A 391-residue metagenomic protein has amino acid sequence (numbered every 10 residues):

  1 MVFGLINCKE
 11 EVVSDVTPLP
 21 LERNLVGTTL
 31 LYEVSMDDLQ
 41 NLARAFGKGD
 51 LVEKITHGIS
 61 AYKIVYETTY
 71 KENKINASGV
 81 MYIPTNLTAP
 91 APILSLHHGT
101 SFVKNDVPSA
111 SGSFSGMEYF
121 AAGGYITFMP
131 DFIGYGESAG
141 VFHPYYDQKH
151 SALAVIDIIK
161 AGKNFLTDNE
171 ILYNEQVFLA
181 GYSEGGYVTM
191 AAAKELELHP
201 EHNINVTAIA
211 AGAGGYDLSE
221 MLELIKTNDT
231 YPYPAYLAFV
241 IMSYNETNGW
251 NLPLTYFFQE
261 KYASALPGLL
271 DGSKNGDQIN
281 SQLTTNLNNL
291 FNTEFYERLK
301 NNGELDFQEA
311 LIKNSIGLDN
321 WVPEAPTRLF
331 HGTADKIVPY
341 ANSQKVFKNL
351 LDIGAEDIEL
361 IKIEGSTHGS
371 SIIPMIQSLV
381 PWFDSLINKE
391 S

Functional and structural regions predicted by a protein language model:
E10-T88: Catalytic-loop region of hydrolases
V16-T17, G212-D319: Accessory cap/linker subdomain of secreted extracellular hydrolases
K71-S78, Y82-G123, D131: Short, surface-exposed "cap/lid" segments of acyl-processing enzymes
I83-P90, A161-A180, E201-I204: Gly/Ser-rich "nucleophile elbow"/oxyanion-hole loop immediately N-terminal to the catalytic nucleophile in hydrolases
Y145-D168: Alpha/beta-hydrolase active-site loop
L179, P323, R328-D335: Short beta-strand/loop motif that positions the catalytic acidic residue of the alpha/beta-hydrolase fold
L218, T333-P339, G369: Acidic catalytic loop of the alpha/beta-hydrolase fold
G303, Q308-A310, I337, Q344-S391: C-terminal catalytic histidine-bearing segment of alpha/beta-hydrolase fold enzymes
